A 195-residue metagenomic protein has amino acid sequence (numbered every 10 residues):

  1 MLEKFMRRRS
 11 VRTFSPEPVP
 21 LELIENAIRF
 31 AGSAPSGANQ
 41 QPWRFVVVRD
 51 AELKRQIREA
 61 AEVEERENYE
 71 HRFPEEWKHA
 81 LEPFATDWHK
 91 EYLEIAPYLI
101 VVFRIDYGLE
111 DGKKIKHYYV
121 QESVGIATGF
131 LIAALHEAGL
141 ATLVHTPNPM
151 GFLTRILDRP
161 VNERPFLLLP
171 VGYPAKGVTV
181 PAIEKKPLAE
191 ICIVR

Functional and structural regions predicted by a protein language model:
M1-P18, E22-R29: Short acidic N-proximal helix/loop "leader" segments that mark the beginning of a domain or an inter-domain linker
E3-V11, L167-R195: C-terminal helix-cap and adjacent tail motif
T13-F14, R44, A141-V144: Short catalytic-loop micro-motif centered on adjacent basic/acidic residues
A27-G32, I100, D106-I156: Small-aliphatic-rich amphipathic alpha-helix that forms the alpha element of a beta-alpha
G32-N39: Glycine-rich phosphate/pyrophosphate-binding beta-alpha loops
N39-P42, T86, E94-A96, R164: Short, basic and Ser/Thr-rich N-terminal targeting/leader segments
V47-V124: Glycine/small-residue-rich phosphate/adenosyl-binding loop
R66-F73, D158-P181: A glycine-rich helix N-cap at a beta->alpha junction
